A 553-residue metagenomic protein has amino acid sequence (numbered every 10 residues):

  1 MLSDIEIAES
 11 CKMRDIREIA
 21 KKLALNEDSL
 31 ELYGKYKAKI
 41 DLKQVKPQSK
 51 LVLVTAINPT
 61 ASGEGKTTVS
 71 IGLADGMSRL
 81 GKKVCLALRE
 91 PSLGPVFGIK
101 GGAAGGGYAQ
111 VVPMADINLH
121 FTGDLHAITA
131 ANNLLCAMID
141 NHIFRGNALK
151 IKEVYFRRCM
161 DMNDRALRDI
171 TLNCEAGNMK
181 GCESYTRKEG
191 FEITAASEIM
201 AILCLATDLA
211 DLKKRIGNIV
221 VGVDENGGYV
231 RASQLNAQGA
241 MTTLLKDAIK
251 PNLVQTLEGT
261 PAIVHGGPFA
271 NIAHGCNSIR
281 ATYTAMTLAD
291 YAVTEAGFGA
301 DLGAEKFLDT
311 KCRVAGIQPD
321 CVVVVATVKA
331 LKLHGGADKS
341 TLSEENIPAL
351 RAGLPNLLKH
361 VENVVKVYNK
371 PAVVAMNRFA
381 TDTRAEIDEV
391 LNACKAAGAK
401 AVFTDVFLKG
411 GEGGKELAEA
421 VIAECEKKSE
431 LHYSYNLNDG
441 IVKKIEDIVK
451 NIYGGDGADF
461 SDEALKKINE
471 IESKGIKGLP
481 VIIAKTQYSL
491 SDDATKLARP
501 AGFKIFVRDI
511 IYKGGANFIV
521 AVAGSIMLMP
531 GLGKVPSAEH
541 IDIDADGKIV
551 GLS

Functional and structural regions predicted by a protein language model:
M1-S553: Flexible phosphate-sensing "switch/lid" loops adjacent to ATP/NTP-binding sites across phosphate-transfer
